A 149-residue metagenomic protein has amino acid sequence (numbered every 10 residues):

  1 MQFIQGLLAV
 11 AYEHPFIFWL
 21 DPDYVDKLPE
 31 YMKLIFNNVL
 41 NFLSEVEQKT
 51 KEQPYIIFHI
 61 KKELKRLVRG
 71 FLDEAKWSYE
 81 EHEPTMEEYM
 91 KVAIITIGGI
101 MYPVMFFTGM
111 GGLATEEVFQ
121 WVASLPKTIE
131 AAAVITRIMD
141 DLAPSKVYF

Functional and structural regions predicted by a protein language model:
M1-F149: Alpha-helical, largely C-terminal catalytic domains that coordinate divalent metal ions via clustered Asp/Glu/His
